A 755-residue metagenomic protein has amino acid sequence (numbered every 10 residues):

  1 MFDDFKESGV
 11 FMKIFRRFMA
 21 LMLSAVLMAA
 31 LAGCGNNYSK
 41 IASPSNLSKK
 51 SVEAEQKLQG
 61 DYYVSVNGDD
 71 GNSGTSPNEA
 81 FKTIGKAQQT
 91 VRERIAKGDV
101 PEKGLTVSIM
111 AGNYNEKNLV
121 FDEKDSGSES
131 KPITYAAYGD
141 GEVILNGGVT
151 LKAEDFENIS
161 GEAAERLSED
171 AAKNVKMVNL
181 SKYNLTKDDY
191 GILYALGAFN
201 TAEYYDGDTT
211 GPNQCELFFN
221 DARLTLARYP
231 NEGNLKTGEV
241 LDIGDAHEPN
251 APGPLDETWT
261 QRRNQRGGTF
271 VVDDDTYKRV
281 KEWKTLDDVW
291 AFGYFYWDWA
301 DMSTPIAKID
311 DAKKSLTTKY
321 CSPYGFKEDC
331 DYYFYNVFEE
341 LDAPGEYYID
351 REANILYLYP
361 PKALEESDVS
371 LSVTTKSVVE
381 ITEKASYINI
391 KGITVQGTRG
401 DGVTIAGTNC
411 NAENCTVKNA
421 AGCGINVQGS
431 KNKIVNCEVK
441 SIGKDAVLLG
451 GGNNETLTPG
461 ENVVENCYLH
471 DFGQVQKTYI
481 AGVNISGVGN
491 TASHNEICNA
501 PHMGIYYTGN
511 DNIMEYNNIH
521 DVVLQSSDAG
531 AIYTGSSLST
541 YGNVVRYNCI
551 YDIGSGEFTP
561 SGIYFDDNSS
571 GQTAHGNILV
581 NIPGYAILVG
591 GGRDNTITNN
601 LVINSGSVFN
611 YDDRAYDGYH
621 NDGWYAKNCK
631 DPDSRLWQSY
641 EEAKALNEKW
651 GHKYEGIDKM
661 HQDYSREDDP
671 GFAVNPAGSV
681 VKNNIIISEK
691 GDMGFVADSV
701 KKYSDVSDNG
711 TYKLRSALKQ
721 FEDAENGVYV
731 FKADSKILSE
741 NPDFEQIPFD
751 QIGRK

Functional and structural regions predicted by a protein language model:
I14-N36: Sec-dependent N-terminal signal peptides of Gram-positive bacterial secreted proteins and lipoproteins
A29-K50, A54: Sec-dependent signal peptide cleavage junction
Q59-T404, P632-L636, D668, F731-A733 (+1 more regions): Extracellular polysaccharide-degrading/modifying enzymes targeting complex plant/algal/animal polysaccharides
G60, L105, K117, K131-I133 (+21 more regions): The right-handed parallel beta-helix/beta-solenoid scaffold, focusing on the short coil/turn and N-cap positions
S108, V120, T134-A136, I144-N146 (+20 more regions): Extracellular beta-strand solenoid repeats
E116-K124, S128-T134, G571-V580, V589 (+1 more regions): Predominantly extracellular beta-rich ligand-binding scaffolds that present long acidic/polar faces for carbohydrate
N118-L119, R399-T404, A421-Q428, G443-L449 (+8 more regions): Short glycine/acidic-rich loop motifs that flank beta-strands on beta-rich extracellular proteins
S386-G397, N409-A421, K431-K444, T456-G473 (+8 more regions): Right-handed parallel beta-helix
